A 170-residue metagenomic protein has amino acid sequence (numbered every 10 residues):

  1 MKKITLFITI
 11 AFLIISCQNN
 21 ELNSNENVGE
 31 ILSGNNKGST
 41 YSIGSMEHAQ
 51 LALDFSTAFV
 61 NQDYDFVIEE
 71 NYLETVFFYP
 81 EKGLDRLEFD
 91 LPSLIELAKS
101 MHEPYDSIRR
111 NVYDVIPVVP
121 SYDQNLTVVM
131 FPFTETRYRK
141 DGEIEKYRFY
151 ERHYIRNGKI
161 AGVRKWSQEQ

Functional and structural regions predicted by a protein language model:
K2-I8: Sec-dependent signal peptide recognition, specifically the positively charged N-region followed immediately by
L13-S16: C-terminal motif of bacterial Sec signal peptides marking the signal peptidase cleavage site
Q18-N61, D65: Short, low-complexity N-terminal intrinsically disordered segments enriched in polar/charged residues
E21-N23, K146-Q170: Short beta-strand edge/turn micro-motifs at domain boundaries
F55, V67-I68, T75-V76, L94 (+3 more regions): Hydrophobic pocket/interface hotspot
Y64-V119: A solvent-exposed, acidic/Ser-Thr-rich amphipathic alpha-helical stretch
N71-Y72, F133-R137, S167: Short beta-strand segments enriched in hydrophobic/aromatic residues within well-folded beta-rich domains
L126-N157: Exposed beta-sheet edge and beta->alpha loop/turn motif
